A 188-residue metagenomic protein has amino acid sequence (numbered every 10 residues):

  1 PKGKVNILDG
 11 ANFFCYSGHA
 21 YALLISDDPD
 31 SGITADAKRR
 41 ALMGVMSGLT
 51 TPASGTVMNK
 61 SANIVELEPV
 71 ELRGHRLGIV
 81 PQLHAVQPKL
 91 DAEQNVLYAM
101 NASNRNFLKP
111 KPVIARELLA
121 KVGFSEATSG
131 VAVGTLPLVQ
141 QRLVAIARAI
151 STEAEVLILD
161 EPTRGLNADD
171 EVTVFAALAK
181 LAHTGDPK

Functional and structural regions predicted by a protein language model:
S47: Helix-to-loop junction immediately C-terminal to a conserved catalytic motif
G55-N63: Conserved ABC transporter NBD signature motif
N63-G78: ABC ATPase NBD coupling module
L67, L97-P110, K121-G123: ABC-type ATPase nucleotide-binding domains, specifically the catalytic core motifs of the NBD
L83, L90-A102: Q-loop/switch helix immediately C-terminal to the Walker
A132-L136: Conserved ABC ATPase signature
L157-E161: Catalytic Walker B motif of ABC-type/P-loop ATPase nucleotide-binding domains
